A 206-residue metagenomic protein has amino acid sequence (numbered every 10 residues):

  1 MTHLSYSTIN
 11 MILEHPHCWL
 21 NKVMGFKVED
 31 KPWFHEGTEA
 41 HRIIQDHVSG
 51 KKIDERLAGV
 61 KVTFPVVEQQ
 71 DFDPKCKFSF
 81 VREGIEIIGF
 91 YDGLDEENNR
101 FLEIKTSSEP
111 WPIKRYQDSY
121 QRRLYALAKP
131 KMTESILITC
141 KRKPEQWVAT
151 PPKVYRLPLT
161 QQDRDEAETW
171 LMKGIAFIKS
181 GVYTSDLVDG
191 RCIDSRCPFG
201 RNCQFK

Functional and structural regions predicted by a protein language model:
M1, H17-V28, R100-F101, K105-S107 (+1 more regions): Short amphipathic alpha-helical segments and their helix-coil junctions
M1-E97: Metal-dependent nuclease catalytic cores that hydrolyze phosphodiester bonds in DNA/RNA, characterized by
H3-L4, C76, E83, K129-K206: Metal-dependent nuclease catalytic regions and adjoining charged, substrate-binding loops involved in nucleic-acid end
K22, V48, P110-P112, A128: Active-site-proximal flexible loops/turns
E29, E109-Y116, L157-T160: Short histidine-centered catalytic/ligand-binding loop motif
E39, Y120-A128: Short amphipathic alpha-helical face segments that pack within enzyme cores and frequently flank/anchor catalytic
D71-F72, F101-L102, K129: Residue-level detection of beta-strand scaffold positions
F80-R122: Non-catalytic protein-protein interaction segments used by genome-maintenance enzymes to assemble and couple activities
